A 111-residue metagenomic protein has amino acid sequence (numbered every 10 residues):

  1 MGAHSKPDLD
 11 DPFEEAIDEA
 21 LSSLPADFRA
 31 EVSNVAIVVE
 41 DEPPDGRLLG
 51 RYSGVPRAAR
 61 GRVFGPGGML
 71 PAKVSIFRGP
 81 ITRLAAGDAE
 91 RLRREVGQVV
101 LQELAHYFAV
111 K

Functional and structural regions predicted by a protein language model:
M1-D18, L48, L70-P71, L84-G87: Phosphate/ribose-recognition catalytic cores of enzymes acting on nucleotide-derived substrates
F13-I17, V96, V100, L104: Hydrophobic face of amphipathic alpha-helices
A16-E31: Zn2+-dependent metallopeptidase catalytic core
S23, D27, V99, E103-Y107: Short alpha-helical functional segments enriched in proximate histidine and acidic residues
F28, V32, F108-K111: Long, hydrophobic, amphipathic alpha-helical segments used as structural scaffolds
S33-V35, A72: A generic structural signal for short beta-strands and their flanking turns/coil linkers
V35-G46: Acidic helix-start/capping segments at beta-turn-to-alpha-helix junctions
S53-G97, Y107-K111: Active-site scaffold of zinc-dependent metalloenzymes
